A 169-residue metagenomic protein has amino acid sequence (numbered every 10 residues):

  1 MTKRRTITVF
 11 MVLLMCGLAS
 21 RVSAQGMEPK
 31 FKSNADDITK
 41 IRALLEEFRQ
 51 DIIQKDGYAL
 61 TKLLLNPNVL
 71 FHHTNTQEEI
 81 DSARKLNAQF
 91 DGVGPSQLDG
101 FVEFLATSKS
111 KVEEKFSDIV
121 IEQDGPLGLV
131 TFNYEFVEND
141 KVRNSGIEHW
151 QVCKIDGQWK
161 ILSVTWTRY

Functional and structural regions predicted by a protein language model:
M1-R5: Positively charged n-region of N-terminal signal peptides that target proteins for export
V9-G17: Bacterial N-terminal signal peptides
V22-L63: Short, low-complexity N-terminal intrinsically disordered segments enriched in polar/charged residues
Q25, L129, N144-Y169: Short beta-strand edge/turn micro-motifs at domain boundaries
G26-K30, T76-L86: Acidic/histidine-rich, surface-exposed loop or edge segments in extracytoplasmic proteins
K55-I80: Short, well-ordered alpha-helical segments enriched in acidic and aromatic residues
L64-P67, N75-T76, V120, F132-F136 (+1 more regions): A mature extracytoplasmic/lumenal domain signature
R84-N139: Surface-exposed, charged secondary-structure patches
